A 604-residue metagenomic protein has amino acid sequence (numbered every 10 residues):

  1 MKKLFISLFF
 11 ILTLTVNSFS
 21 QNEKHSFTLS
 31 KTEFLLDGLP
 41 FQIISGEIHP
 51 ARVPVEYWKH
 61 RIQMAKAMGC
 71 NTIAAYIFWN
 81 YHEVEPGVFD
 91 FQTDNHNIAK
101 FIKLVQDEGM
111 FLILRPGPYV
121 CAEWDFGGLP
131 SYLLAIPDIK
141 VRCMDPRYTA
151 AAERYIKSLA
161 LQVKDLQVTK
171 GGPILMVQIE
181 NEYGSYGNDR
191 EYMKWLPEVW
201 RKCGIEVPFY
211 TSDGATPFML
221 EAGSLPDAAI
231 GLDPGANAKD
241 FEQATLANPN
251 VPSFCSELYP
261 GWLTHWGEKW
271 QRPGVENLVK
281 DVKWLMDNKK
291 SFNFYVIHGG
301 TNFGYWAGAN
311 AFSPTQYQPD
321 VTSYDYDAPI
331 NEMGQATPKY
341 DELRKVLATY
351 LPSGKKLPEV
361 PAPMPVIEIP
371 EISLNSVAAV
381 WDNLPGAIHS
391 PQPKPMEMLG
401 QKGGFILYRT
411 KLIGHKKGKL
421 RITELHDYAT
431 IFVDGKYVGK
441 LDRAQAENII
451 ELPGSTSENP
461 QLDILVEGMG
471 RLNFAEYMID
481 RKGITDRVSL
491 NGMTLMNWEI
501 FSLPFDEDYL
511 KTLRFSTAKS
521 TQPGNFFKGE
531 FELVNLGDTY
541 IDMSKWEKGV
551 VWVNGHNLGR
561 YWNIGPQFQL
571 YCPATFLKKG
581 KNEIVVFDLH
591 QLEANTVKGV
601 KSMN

Functional and structural regions predicted by a protein language model:
F19-T72, K103, L536: N-terminal carbohydrate-binding accessory modules
I43-P54, W79-H96, L134-R154, Q178-D189 (+4 more regions): The substrate-binding groove and active-site-proximal loops of carbohydrate-active enzymes, especially glycoside
W58-D125, P197-K202, V207: Aromatic-lined substrate-binding rim segments of carbohydrate-active enzymes
P86-T93, D107, G117-C143, M193 (+3 more regions): Aromatic- and acidic-residue-enriched segments that line the glycan-binding/catalytic groove of carbohydrate-active
D94-L114, P137-I174: An active-site-proximal structural segment forming one wall of the substrate-binding cleft that immediately precedes
Y148-L225: Active-site neighborhood of glycoside hydrolase catalytic domains
K202-C203, D233-N331, Q335, V346: Catalytic-core region of carbohydrate-active enzymes that cleave or remodel glycosidic bonds
G418-F432, L462, F531-N554, Y561-W562 (+1 more regions): Aromatic-lined ligand-binding clefts that engage carbohydrates, nucleic acids, or primary amines
